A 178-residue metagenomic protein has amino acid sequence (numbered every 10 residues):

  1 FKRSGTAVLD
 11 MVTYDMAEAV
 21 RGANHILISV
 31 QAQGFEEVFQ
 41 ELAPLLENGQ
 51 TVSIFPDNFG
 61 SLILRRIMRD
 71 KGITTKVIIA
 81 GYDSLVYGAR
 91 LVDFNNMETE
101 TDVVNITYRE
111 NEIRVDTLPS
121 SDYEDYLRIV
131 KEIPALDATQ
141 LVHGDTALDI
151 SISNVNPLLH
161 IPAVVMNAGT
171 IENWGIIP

Functional and structural regions predicted by a protein language model:
F1-A23: Conserved N-terminal Rossmann-fold NAD(P) cofactor-binding segment
T13, A80, V142: General small-molecule cofactor/ligand-binding pocket signal
M16-A17, F35, Y123: Residues at or immediately preceding the N-termini of alpha-helices
A19-G22, L46-E47, Y108-R109: Flexible, charged surface loops at secondary-structure boundaries
N24, V30-A32: Short glycine-/small-residue-rich Rossmann-like dinucleotide-binding loops
N24-H25, T51: Structural motif
A32-T99: Rossmann-like NAD(P)(H) cofactor-binding subdomain of soluble oxidoreductases
V86-P178: Substrate/ligand-engaging "lid" and interaction regions
